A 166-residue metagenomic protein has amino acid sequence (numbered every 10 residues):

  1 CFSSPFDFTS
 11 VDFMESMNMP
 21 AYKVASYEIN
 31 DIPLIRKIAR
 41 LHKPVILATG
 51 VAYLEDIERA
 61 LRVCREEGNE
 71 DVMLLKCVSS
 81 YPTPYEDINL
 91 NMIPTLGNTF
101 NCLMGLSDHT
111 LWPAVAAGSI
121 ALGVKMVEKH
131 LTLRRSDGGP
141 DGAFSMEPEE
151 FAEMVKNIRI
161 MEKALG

Functional and structural regions predicted by a protein language model:
C1-G166: Catalytic cores and adjacent flexible loops of soluble metabolic enzymes that perform enolate/carbanion chemistry on
